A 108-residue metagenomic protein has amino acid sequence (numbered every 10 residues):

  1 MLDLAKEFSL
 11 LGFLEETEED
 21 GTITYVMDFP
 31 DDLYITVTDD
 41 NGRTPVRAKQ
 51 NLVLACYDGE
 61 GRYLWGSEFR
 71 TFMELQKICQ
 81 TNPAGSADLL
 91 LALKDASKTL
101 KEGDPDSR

Functional and structural regions predicted by a protein language model:
M1-D32, D106-S107: Negatively charged, low-complexity tracts enriched in Asp/Glu with abundant Ser/Thr
M1-L4, E68-F72, S86-A96: Short amphipathic alpha-helical segments that mediate assembly, nucleic-acid/protein binding, or membrane association
G21, I35-V37, K98: Intrinsically disordered/low-complexity terminal segments and short unstructured peptides
L33-Q80: Intrinsically disordered, low-complexity regulatory segments enriched in Ser/Thr/Pro and charged residues
K77-R108: Acidic, proline/glycine-rich low-complexity IDRs
